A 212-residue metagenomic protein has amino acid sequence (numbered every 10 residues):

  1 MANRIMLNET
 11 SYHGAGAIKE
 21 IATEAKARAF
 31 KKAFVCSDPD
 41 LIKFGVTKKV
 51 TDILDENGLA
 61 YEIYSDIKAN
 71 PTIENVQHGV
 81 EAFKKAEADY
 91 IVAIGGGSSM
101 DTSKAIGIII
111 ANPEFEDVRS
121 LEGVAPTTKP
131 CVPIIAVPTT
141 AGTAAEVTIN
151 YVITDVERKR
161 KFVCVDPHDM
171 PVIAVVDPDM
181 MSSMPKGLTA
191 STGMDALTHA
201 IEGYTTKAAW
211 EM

Functional and structural regions predicted by a protein language model:
M1-Y90: ATP/NTP phosphate-donor binding region
T10-G14, I42, K68-P71, S98 (+4 more regions): Catalytic cores of large soluble enzymes that bind and process phosphate-bearing ligands
G16, E20, G45, K49 (+5 more regions): Conserved active-site and cofactor/substrate-binding residues in soluble primary-metabolism enzymes
A25, L54-G58, F83, G107-I110 (+1 more regions): Structural signal for hydrophobic packing residues in well-ordered secondary-structure cores of soluble enzyme domains
P39-D40, T140, D179: Anionic group-transfer/hydrolysis microenvironments
E74-V176: Glycine/threonine-rich beta-strand-loop-alpha-helix active-site module that forms ligand/phosphate-binding
N150-M212: Carboxylate- and glycine-rich phosphate/diphosphate-binding segment that chelates Mg2+/Mn2+
